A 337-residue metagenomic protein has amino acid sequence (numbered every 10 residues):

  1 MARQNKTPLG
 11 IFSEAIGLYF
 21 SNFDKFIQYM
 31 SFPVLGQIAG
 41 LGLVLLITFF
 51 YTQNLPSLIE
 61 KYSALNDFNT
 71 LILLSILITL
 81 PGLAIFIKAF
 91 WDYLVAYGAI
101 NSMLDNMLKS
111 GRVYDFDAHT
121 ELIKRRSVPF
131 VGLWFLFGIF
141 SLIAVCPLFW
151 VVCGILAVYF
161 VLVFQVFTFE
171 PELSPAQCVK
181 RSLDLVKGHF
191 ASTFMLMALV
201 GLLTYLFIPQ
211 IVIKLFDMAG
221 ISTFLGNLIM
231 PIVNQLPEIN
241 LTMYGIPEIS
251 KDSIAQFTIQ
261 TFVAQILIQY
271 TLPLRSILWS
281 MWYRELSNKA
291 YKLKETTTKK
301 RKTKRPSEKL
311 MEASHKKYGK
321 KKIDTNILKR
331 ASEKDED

Functional and structural regions predicted by a protein language model:
M1-Q28, Y114-E121, K322: N-terminal juxtamembrane cytosolic/stromal segments of multi-pass membrane proteins
A2-R3, E14, Y51, L55-Y62 (+4 more regions): Juxtamembrane transition segments at transmembrane-helix termini in multipass membrane proteins
A15, F90, L94, G138-Y159 (+1 more regions): Hydrophobic, aromatic-rich membrane-embedded alpha-helical segments
I16-L35, S127-V131, K187-M195: Membrane-interface helix starts
K25-Y51, K88-W91, L136-F140, M195-I211: Hydrophobic alpha-helical transmembrane segments of multi-pass membrane transport/permease proteins
N66-D92, K251-I259: Membrane-embedded or membrane-proximal helical elements that form or frame transporter/channel pores
I72-L77, P81-G82, Y114, A118-L142: Alpha-helical membrane-spanning segments of integral membrane proteins, especially the hydrophobic core of TM bundles
L83-W91, P147-V151, I259-T271: Hydrophobic alpha-helical transmembrane segments of multi-pass membrane proteins
